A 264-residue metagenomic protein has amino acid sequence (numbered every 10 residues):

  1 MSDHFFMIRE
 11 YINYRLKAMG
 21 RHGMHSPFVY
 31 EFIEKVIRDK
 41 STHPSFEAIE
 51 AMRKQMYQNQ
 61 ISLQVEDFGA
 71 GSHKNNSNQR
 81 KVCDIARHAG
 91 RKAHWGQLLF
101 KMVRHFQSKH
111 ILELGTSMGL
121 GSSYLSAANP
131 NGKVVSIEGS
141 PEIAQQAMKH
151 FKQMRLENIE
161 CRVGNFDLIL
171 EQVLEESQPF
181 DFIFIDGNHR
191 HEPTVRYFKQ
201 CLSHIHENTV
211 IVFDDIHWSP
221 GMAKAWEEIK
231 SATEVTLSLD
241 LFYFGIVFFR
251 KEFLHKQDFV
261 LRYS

Functional and structural regions predicted by a protein language model:
M1-F184, N188-V210, I216-S264: A short alpha-helical cap/connector motif
